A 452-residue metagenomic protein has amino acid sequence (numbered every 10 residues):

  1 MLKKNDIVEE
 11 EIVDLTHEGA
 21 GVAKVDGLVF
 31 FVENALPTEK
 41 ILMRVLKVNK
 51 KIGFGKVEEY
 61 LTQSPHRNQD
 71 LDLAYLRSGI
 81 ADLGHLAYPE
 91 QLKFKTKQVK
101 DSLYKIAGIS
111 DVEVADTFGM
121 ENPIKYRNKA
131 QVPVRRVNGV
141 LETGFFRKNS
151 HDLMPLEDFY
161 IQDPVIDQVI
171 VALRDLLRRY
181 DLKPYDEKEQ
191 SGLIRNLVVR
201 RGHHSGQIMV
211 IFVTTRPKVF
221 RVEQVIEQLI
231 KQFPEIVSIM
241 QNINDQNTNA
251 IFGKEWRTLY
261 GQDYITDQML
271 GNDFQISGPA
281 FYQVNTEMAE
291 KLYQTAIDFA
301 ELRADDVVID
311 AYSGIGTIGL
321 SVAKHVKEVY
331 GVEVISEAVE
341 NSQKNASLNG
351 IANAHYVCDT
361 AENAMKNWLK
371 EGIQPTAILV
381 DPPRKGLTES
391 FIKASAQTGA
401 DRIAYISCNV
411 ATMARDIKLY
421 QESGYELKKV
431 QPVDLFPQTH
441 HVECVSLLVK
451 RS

Functional and structural regions predicted by a protein language model:
M1-A74, A107, H355-Y356: Terminal RNA-binding accessory module
L2-E9, H17, P217-S452: Rossmann-like S-adenosyl-L-methionine
G21-D26, G144-K148, I211-V213, S342: Short, acidic/hydrophobic/Gly-rich beta-strand patch recurrent on exposed beta strands that often constitutes part
L61-Q69, L73-P184, H204: Extended interfacial segments that mediate partner engagement and assembly in macromolecular machines
A115-P123, E187, N196, P432-L435: Short, solvent-exposed loop/turn elements at beta->coil junctions and helix N-caps that rim active or binding pockets
L153-R195, R216-M240: Internal alpha/beta scaffold segment
V198-G202, I208-K218: Carbohydrate-binding surface patches
